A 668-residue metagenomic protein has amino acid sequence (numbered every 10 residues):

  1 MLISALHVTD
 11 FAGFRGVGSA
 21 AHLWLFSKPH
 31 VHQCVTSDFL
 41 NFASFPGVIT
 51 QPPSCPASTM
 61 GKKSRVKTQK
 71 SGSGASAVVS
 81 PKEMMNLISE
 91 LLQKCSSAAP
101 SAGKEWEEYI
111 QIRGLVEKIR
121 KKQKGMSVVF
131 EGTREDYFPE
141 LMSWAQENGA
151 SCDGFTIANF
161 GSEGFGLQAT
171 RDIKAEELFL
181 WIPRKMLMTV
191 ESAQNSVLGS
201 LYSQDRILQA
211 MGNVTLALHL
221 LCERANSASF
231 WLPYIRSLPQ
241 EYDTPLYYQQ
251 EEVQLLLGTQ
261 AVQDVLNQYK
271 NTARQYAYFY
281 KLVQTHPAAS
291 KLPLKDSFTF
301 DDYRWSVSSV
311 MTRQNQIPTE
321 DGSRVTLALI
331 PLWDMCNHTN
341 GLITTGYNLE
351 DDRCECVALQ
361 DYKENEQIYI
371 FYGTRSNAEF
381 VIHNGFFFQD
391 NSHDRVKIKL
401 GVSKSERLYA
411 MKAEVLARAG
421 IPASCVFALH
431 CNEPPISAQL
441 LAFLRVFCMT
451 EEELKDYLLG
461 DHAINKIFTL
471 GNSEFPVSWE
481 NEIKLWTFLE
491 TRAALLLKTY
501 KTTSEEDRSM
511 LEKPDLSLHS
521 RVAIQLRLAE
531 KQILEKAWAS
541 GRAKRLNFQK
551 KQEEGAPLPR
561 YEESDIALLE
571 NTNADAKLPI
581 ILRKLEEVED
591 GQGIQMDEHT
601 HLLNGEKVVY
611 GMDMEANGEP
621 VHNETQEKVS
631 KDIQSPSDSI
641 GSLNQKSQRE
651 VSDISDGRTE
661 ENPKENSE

Functional and structural regions predicted by a protein language model:
L2-F14: N-terminal chloroplast transit peptides
L2-I3, D38-M186, E191-Q194, C222-E668: Long, positively charged leader/targeting segments at protein N-termini
F165-L167, Q209-N213: Membrane-entry segments of alpha-helical transmembrane domains in multi-pass membrane proteins
M188, N195-M211, E553: Flexible phosphate/Mg2+-sensing switch loops adjacent to catalytic phosphate-binding sites
Q204-L208, A217-L220, L400: E2/UBC-UEV (E2-variant) core
